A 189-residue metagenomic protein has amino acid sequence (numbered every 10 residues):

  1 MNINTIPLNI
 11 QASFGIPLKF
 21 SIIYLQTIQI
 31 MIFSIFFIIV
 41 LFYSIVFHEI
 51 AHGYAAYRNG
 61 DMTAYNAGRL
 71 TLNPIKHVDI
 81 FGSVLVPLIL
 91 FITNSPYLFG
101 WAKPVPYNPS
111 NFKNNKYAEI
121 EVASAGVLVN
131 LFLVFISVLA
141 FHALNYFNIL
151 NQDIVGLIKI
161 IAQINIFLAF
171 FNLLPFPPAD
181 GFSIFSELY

Functional and structural regions predicted by a protein language model:
N2-Y189: Hydrophobic transmembrane alpha-helices and their immediate loop junctions in multi-pass integral membrane proteins
